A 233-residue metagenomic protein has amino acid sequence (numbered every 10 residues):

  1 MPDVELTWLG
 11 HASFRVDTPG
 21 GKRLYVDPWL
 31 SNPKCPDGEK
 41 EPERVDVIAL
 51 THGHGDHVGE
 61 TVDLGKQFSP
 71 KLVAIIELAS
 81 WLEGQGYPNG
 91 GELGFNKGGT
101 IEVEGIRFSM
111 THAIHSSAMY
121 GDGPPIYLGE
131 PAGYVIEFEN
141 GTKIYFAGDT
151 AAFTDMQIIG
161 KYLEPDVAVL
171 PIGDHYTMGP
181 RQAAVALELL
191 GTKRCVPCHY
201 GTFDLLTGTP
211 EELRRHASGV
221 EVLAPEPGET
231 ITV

Functional and structural regions predicted by a protein language model:
M1-R23, W29-K34, R107, T111 (+2 more regions): Zn-dependent metallo-beta-lactamase
R15-H54, G59-K66, A74-S80, S116-Y127 (+1 more regions): Pre-active-site segment of Zn-dependent metallo-hydrolases
V16-G20, V103-E104, I136-N140: Active-site beta-strand termini and strand-to-loop segments that position acidic
K22-L24, D46-A49, I106, T142-I144 (+2 more regions): Structural motif
N32-P33, H54-G59, A79-L82, G99-E102 (+5 more regions): Active-site environment of divalent metal-dependent phosphoester hydrolases
G59-I101, I106-M119: Glycine/small-residue-rich loop that forms an oxyanion/phosphate-binding "nest" at active or ligand-binding sites
K71, E83-I101, Q182-V233: Binuclear metal-ion centers of metallo-dependent hydrolases, dominated by the metallo-beta-lactamase
M119-L189: Active-site-proximal loop/helix segments of hydrolase catalytic cores
